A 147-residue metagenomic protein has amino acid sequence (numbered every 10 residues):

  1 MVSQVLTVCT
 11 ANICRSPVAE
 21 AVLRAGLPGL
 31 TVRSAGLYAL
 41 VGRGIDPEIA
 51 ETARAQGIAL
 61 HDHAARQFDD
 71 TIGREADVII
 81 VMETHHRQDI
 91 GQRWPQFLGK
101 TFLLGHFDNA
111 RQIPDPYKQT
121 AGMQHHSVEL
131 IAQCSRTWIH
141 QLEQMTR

Functional and structural regions predicted by a protein language model:
M1-R74, H140-R147: Conserved active-site segments centered on acidic
T7, I80-V81: Hydrophobic beta-strand core positions in alpha/beta domains
S16, M82-E83: Replace "coordinates the UDP/GDP/TDP-sugar" with "coordinates nucleotide-activated sugar donors
A53, I79-I80: Hydrophobic packing within well-folded, soluble alpha/beta domains
V78, T84-R147: Phosphate-binding/catalytic loops
